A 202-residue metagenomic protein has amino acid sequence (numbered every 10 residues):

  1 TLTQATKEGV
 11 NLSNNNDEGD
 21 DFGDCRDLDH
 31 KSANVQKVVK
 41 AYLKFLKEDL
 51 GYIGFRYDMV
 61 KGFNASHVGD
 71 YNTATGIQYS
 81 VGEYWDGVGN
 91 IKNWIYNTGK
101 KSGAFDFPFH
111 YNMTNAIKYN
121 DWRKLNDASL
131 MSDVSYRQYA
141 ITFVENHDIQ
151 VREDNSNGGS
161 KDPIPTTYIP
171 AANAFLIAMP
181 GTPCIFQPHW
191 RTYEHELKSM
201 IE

Functional and structural regions predicted by a protein language model:
T1-D21: Core domains of carbohydrate- and sulfate-ester-processing enzymes
N16-K31, D49, I149-N157: Short glycine/proline-rich turn/loop motifs
H30-Y42: Alpha-helical scaffold elements lining the catalytic groove of polysaccharide deacetylases
K40-E202: Active-site-proximal helices and loops of the catalytic beta/alpha 8
